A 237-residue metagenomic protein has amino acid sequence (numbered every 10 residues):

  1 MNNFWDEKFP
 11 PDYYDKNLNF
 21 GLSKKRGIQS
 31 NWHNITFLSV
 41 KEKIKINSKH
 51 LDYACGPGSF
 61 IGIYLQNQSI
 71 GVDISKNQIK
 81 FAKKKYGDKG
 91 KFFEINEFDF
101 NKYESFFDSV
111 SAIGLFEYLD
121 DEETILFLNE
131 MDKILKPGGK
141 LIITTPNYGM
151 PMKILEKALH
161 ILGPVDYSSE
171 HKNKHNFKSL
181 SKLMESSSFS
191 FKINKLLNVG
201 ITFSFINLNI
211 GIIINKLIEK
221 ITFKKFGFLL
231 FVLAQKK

Functional and structural regions predicted by a protein language model:
M1-S105, S109-I113, L128: Conserved N-terminal segment of class I S-adenosyl-L-methionine
G114-Y118: Short catalytic micro-motifs in class I SAM-dependent methyltransferases
D120-E130, K140-L233: S-adenosyl-L-methionine-dependent methyltransferase catalytic module, highlighting the catalytic core
G138, K236-K237: Short loop segments at secondary-structure junctions
